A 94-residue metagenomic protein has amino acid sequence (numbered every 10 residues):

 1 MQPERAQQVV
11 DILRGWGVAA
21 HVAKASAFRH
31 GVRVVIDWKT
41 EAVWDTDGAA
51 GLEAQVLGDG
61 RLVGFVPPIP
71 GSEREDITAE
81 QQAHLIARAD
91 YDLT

Functional and structural regions predicted by a protein language model:
M1-W38: Negatively charged, low-complexity tracts enriched in Asp/Glu with abundant Ser/Thr
Q2, W16, A50, A79 (+1 more regions): Generic signature of intrinsically disordered, low-complexity, basic-rich segments and short cationic peptides
A6-V9, G64-T94: Ampiphathic alpha-helical segments that act as solvent-exposed interaction surfaces
V22, S26, G31-R33, D45-D47 (+2 more regions): Generic detector of ordered, mature protein regions
T40-I77: Intrinsically disordered, low-complexity regulatory segments enriched in Ser/Thr/Pro and charged residues
